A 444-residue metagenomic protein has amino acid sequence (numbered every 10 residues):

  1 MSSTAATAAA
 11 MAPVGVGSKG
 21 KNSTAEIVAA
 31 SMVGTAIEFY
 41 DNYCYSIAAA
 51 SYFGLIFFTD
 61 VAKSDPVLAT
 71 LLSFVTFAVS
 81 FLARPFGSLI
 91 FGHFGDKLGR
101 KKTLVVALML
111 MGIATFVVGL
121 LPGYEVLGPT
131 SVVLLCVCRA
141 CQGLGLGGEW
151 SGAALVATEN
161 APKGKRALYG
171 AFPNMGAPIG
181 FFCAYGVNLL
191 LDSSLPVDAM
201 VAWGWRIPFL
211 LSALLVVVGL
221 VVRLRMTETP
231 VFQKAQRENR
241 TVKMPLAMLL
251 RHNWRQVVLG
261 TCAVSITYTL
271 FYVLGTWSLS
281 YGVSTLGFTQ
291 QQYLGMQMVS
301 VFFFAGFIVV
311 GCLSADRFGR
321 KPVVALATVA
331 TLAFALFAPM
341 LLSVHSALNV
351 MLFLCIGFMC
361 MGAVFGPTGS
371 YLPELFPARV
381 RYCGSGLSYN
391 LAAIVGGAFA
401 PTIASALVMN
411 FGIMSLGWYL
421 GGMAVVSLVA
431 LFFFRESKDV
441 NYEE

Functional and structural regions predicted by a protein language model:
S46-I47, W254-F303, G397: Extracytoplasmic gate region of multi-pass secondary transporters
A49-F86: Extracellular/periplasmic helix-loop-helix junction of adjacent transmembrane segments in MFS-like secondary
S88-R100, I308-R320: Helix-to-loop junctions at the C-terminal end of transmembrane segments in multipass secondary transporters
K97-L108, R317-V329: Cytoplasmic membrane-interface "Motif A"-like loop-to-helix N-cap segments of 12-TM Major Facilitator Superfamily
M109-L127, V329-V344: C-terminal ends and interior cores of transmembrane alpha-helices in multi-pass membrane transporters/permeases
L168-D192, Y389-A400: Glycine-rich segments within core transmembrane alpha-helices of 12-TM secondary carriers
G219-M226, M423-E444: Multi-pass alpha-helical transporter architecture, strongest for 12-TM Major Facilitator/SLC carriers used
P322-P367: C-terminal transmembrane helical hairpin of 12-TM major facilitator-type secondary transporters
